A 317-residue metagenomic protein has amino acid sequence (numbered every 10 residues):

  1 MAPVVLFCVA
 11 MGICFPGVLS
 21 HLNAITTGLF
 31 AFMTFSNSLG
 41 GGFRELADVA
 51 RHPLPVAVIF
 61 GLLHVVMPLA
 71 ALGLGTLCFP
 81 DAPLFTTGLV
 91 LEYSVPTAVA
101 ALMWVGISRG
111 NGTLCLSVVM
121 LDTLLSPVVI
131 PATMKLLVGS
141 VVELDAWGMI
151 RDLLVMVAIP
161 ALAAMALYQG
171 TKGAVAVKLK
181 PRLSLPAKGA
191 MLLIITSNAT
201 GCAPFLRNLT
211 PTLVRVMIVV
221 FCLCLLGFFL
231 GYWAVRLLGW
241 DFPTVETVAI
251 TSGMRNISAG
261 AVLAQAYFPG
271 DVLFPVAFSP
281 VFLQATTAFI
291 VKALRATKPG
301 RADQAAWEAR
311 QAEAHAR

Functional and structural regions predicted by a protein language model:
M1-R317: Alpha-helical transmembrane segments of multi-pass small-molecule/ion transporters
